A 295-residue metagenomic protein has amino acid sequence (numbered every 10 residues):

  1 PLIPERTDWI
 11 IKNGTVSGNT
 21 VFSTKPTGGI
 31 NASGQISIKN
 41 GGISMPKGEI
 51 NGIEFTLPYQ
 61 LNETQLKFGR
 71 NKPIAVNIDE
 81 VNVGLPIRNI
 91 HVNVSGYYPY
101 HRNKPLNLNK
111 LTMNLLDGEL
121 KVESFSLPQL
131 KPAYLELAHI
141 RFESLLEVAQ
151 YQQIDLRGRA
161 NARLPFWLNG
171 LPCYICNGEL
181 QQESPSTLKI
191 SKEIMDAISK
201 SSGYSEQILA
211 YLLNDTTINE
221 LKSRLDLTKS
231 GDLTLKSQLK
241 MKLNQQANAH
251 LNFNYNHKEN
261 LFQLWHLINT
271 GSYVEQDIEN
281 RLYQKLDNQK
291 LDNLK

Functional and structural regions predicted by a protein language model:
P1-T20, S33-S37, G69-D287: Small-residue helix/turn framework positions
V21-S23, K47, T56: Extended non-catalytic domains of envelope/secretory-pathway proteins
T27, N62, N169-L171: Outer-membrane beta-barrel channels and translocator barrels
G41-S44: Sequence/structural signature of outer-membrane beta-barrel proteins
L57, L61: Active-site-adjacent helix-turn-beta-strand microarchitecture at beta-sheet edges that either contains or buttresses
T64-F68: Repeated loop/turn-to-beta-strand initiation elements of outer-membrane beta-barrel proteins
L286, K290-K295: Short, compositionally biased pre-sequence/patch detector
